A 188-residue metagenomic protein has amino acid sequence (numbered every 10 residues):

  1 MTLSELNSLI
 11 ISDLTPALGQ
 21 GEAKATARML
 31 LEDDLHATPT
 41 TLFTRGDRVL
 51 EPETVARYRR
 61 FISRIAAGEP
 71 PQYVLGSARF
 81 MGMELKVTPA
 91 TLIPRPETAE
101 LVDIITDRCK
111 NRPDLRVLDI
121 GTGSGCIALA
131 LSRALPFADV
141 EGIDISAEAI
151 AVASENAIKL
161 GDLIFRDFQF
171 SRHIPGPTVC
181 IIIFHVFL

Functional and structural regions predicted by a protein language model:
M1-F43, L50: Non-catalytic accessory regions of SAM-dependent methyltransferases
L6, I10-D13, F61, L101-I104 (+1 more regions): A ubiquitous structural signal for well-ordered alpha-helices
L14-L18, L35, A66, C109-P113 (+1 more regions): Secondary-structure transition/hinge residues
A17-G21, P52, I65-G68, I143: Residues at alpha-helix boundaries and the short loops/turns that link adjacent helices
M29-D107: Conserved AdoMet
E97-L188: Conserved SAM/SAH cofactor-binding pocket of Class I
